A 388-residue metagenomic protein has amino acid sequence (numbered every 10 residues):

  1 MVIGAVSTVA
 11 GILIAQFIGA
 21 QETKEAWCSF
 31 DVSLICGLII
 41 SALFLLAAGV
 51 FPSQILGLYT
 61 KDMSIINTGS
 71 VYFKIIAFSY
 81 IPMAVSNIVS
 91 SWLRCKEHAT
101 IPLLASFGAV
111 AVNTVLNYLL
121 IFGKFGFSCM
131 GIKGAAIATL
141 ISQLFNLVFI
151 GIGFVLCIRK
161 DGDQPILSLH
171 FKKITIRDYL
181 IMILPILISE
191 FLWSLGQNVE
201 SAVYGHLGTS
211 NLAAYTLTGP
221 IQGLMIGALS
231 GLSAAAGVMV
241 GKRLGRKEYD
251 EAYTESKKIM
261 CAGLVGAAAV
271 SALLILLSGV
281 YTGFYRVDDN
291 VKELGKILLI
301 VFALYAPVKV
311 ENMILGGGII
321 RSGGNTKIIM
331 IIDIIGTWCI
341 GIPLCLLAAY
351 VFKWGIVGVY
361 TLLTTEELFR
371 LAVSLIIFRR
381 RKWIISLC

Functional and structural regions predicted by a protein language model:
M1-L46, M83-P102, A214-S278, V310-I332: Small-residue-rich hydrophobic transmembrane alpha-helices
S7, G11, I76-C95, P102-N113 (+6 more regions): Short runs within selected transmembrane alpha-helices of multi-pass transporters and secretion channels
A10, S86-S91, K160-L167, S189-Q197 (+5 more regions): Juxtamembrane/interfacial segments around transmembrane helices
I14-I81, F127-L184, V240-Y305, A348-C388: Short alpha-helical transmembrane segments in multi-pass integral membrane proteins
L56-M63, L119-M130, L187, F191-L224 (+3 more regions): Helix-terminus/linker motif at the lipid-water interface of multi-pass membrane proteins
I75, S86, A109, S142-N146 (+4 more regions): Transmembrane helical elements of multi-pass membrane transporters/channels
V115-L119, I342-L346: A gly/Pro-rich, aromatic-decorated transmembrane alpha-helix motif that marks the paired, flexible gating helices
